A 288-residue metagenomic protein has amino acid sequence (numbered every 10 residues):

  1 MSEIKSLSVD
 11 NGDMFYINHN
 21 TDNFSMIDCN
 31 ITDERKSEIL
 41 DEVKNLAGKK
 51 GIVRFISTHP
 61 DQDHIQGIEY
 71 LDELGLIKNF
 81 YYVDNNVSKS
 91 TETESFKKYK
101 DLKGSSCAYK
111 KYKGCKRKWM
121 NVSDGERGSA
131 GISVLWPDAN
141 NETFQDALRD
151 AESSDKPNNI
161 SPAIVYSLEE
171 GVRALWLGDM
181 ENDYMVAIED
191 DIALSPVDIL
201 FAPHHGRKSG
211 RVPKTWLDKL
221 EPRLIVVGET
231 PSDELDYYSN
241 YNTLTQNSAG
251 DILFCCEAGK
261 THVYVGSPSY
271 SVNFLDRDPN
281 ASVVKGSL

Functional and structural regions predicted by a protein language model:
M1-K50, K113-P196, F254-A258, V265-L288: Core dinuclear metal-dependent hydrolase active-site scaffold
K5-L7, S25, I56, Y81 (+5 more regions): Hydrophobic/aromatic beta-strand patches that form the interior of the parallel beta-sheet core in alpha/beta enzyme
N11, T32-E34, P60-I65, N86-S90 (+3 more regions): Active-site environment of divalent metal-dependent phosphoester hydrolases
N23-S25, D33-N86, D191-R207, D218-I225: Active-site metal-binding motif and surrounding structural segment of the metallo-beta-lactamase
D28-N30, S57-P60, V83-N85, G114-C115 (+5 more regions): Active-site-proximal beta-strand/loop segments in catalytic clefts of secreted hydrolases
I39, V43, E92-S106, L235-T243: Short, aromatic/basic amphipathic alpha-helical patches
I65-L74, S90-K100, V212-L217, Y237-S239: Metal-dependent catalytic neighborhoods of phosphoester/phosphodiester hydrolases
I188-D191, V197-V272: Internal alpha/beta domain cores that form substrate/cofactor-binding pockets in large enzymes and binding proteins
